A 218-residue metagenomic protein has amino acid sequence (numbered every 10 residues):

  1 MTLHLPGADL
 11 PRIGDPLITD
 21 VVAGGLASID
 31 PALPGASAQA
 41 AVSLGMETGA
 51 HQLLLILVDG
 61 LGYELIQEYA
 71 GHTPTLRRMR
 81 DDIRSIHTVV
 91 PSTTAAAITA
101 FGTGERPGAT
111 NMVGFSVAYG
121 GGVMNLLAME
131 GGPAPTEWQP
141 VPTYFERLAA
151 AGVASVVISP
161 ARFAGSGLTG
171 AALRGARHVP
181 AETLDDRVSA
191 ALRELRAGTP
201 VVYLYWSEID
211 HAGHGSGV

Functional and structural regions predicted by a protein language model:
M1-S37, E68, T73-D82, V89-P200 (+1 more regions): His/Asp/Glu-rich, glycine-adjacent segments that coordinate divalent cations and/or stabilize oxyanion chemistry on
Q39-A41: Alpha-helical transmembrane helix bundles of large polytopic membrane transport and channel proteins
G49-Q52: A short, charged/proline- and glycine-enriched loop that marks the coil->beta-strand transition at the N-terminal
L55-V58: Short hydrophobic beta-strand that contains or immediately precedes a catalytic carboxylate
G60-E64: Short acidic, Gly/Ser-rich segments with clustered Asp/Glu that frequently serve as metal-coordination loops in enzyme
V218: Acidic, glycine-rich loop-and-beta core segments that form the ion-binding/anion-interacting portion of active sites
